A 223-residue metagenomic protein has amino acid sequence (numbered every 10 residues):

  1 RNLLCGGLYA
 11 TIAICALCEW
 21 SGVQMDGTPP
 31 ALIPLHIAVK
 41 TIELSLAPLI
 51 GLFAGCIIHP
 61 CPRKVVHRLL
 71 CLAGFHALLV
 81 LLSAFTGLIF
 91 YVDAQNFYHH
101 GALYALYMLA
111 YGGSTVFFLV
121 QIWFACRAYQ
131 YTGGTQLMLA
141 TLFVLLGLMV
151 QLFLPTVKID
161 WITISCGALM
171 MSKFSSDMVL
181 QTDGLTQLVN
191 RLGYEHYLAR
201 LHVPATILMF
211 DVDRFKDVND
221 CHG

Functional and structural regions predicted by a protein language model:
R1-C5, C56-R68, W123-G134: Membrane-interface helix-boundary motifs at transmembrane edges
R1-P30, H36-A54, L69-G87, Q136-L152: Hydrophobic alpha-helical transmembrane segments of multi-pass membrane proteins
P34-S45, F97-Y107: Short aromatic-rich membrane-water interface segments that cap or initiate transmembrane helices in multi-pass membrane
F53-C56, M108-Y129: Alpha-helical transmembrane segments in multipass membrane proteins, preferentially the mid-helix core
S83, G87-F117, Q151-V157: Extracellular-loop-to-transmembrane junctions of the mid-late helices
R127-V179: Interfacial "cap-and-anchor" motif at the non-cytosolic start of specific transmembrane alpha-helices
S176-A199, F210-G223: Conserved nucleotide-binding and Mg2+-coordinating catalytic segments in signaling enzymes
T206: Cell-envelope/extracellular polymer assembly enzymes that use nucleotide-activated donors
